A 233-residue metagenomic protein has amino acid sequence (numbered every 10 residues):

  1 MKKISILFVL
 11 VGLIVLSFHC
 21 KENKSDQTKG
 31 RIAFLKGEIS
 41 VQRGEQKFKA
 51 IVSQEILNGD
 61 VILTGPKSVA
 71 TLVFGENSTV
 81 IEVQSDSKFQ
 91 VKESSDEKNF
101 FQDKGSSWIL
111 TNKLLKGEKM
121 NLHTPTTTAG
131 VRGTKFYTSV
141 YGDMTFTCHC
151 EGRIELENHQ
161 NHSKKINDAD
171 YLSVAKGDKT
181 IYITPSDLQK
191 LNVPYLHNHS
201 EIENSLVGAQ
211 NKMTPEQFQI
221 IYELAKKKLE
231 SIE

Functional and structural regions predicted by a protein language model:
M1-Q27, Q46-V52, G65, L72 (+4 more regions): C-terminal interaction modules
S25-R31, G37: Short structural boundary motif marking the start of a folded domain
F34, S40-K67: Post-signal-peptide N-terminal segment of Sec-exported extracytoplasmic proteins
G37, V61-A129, T147-L156: Short, small-residue-rich packing micro-motifs
V91-K92, F136-T138: Short amphipathic beta-strand and strand-loop transition segments with alternating hydrophobic
G130-F136: Active-site glycine-rich loop that binds ribose-phosphate moieties when present
